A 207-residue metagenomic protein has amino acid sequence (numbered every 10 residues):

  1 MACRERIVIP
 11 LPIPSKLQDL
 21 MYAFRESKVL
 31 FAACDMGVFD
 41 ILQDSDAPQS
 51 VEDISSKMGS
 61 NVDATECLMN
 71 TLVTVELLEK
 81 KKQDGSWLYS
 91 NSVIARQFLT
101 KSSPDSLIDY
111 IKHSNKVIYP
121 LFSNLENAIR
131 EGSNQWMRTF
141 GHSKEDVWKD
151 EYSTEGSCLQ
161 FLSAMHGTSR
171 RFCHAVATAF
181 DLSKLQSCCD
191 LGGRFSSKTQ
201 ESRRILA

Functional and structural regions predicted by a protein language model:
A2-V8, I13-S187: Conserved Class I S-adenosyl-L-methionine-dependent methyltransferase catalytic core
L191: Conserved beta-strand/loop positions that form the S-adenosyl-L-methionine
F195-A207: Conserved SAM-binding loop of SAM-dependent methyltransferases across substrates and taxa, primarily the Class I
